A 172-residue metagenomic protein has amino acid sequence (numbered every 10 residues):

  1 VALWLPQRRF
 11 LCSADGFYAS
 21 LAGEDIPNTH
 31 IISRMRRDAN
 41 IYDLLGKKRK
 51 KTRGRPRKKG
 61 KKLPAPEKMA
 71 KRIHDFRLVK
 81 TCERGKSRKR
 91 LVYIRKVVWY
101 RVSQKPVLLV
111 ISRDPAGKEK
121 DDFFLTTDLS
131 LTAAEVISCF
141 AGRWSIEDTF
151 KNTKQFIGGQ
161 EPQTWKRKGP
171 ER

Functional and structural regions predicted by a protein language model:
V1-R172: Single, function-defining residue in the core of a domain
